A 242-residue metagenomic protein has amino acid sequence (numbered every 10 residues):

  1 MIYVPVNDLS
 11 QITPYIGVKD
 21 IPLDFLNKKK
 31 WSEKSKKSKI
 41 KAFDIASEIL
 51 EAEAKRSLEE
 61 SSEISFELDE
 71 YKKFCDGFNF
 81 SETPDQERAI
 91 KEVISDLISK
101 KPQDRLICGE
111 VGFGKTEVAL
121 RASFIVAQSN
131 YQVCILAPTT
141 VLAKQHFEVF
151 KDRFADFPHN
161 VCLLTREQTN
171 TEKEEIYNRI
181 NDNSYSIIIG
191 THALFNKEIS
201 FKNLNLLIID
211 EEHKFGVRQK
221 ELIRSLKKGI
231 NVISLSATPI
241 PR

Functional and structural regions predicted by a protein language model:
M1-D85: Upstream accessory/linker segments immediately N-terminal to the RecA-like ATPase cores of bacterial MutS and a subset
N79-Q103, E117: N-terminal pre-P-loop "Q-motif" helix
I98-G109, E117, N130-V133, Y185-S186: Pre-Walker A (Motif I) flank of P-loop NTPase domains
D104, V118-F147, A155-N160: Conserved SF1/SF2 helicase motif Ia
N130-C134, N160, N183-I187, N203-L206 (+1 more regions): Loop/turn-to-beta-strand initiation segments
L142-R179: Conserved helix-turn-beta segment of the N-terminal RecA-like "Helicase ATP-binding" lobe in SF1/SF2 helicases
K144-Q145, F201-R242: Post-DEXD/H (motif II) to motif III coupling segment of the RecA-like Helicase ATP-binding lobe
E167-I188, F195-L204: Conserved motor-coupling elements within RecA-like helicase/translocase cores
